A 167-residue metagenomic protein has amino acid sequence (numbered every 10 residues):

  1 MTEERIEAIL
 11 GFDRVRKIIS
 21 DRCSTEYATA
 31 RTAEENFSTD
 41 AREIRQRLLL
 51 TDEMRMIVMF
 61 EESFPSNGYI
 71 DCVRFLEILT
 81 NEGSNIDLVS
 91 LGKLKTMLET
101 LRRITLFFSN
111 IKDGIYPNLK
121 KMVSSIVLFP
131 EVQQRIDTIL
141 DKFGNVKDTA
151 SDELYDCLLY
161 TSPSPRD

Functional and structural regions predicted by a protein language model:
M1-V146: Conserved amphipathic alpha-helical "coupling/scaffold" segments that transmit conformational changes between domains
N145-L159: Charged, surface-exposed helical/loop "interaction arms" that form contiguous linear patches used for dimerization
Y160-D167: Conserved small/polar residues in nucleotide/adenosyl-binding loops
